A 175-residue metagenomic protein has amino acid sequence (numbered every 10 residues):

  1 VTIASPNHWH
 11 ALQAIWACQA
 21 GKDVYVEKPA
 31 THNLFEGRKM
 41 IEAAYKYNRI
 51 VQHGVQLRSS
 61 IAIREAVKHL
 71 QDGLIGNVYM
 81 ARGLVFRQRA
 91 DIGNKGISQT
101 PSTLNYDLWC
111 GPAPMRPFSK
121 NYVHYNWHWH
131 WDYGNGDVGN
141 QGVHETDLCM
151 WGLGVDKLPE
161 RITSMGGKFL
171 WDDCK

Functional and structural regions predicted by a protein language model:
V1-T2: N-terminal Rossmann-like NAD(P) cofactor-binding module of classical short-chain dehydrogenase/reductase
P6, A11-S59, G73: Beta-strand-loop-alpha-helix segment that lines the small-molecule cofactor/substrate pocket of alpha/beta enzymes
H10-A11, N33, S60-I61, Q88-A90 (+1 more regions): Flexible loop/turn segments at secondary-structure boundaries
A11, I15, R38, S60-R64 (+2 more regions): A structural signal for well-ordered alpha-helical segments within the folded catalytic domains of diverse enzymes
E42-R49, E65-V78, I97-S102: Basic phosphate/pyrophosphate-binding loop/patch that engages nucleotide-derived ligands
Q52, Y79-R82: A short, conserved acidic/glycine-rich loop-to-beta-strand motif that forms the donor nucleotide-sugar/metal
R82-N126: Core domains of carbohydrate- and sulfate-ester-processing enzymes
D107-K175: Rossmann-like dinucleotide-binding domain that binds NAD(P)(H)
